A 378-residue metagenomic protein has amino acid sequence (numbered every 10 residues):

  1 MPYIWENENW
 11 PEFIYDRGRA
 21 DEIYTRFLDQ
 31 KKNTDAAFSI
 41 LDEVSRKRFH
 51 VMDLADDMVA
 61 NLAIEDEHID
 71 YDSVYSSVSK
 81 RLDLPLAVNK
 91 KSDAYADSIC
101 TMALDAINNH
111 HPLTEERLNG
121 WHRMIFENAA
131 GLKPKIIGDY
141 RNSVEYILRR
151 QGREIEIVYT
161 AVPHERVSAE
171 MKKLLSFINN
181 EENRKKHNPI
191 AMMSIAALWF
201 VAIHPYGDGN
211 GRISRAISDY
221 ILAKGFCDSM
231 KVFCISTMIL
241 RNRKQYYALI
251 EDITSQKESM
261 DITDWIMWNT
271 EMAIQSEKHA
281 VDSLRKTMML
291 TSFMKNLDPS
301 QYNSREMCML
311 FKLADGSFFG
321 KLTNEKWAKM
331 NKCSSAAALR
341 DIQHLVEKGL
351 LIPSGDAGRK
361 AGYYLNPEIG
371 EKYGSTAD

Functional and structural regions predicted by a protein language model:
M1-D378: FIC/Doc superfamily catalytic core
